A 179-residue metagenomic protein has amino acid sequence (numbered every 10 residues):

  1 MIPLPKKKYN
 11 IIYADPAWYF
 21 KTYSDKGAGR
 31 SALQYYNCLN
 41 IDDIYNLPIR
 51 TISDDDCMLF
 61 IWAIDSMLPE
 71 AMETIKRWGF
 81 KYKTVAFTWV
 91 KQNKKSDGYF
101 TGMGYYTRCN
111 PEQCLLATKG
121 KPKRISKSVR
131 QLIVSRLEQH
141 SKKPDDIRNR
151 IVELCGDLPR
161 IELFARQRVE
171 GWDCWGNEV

Functional and structural regions predicted by a protein language model:
M1-V179: Class I S-adenosyl-L-methionine-dependent methyltransferase catalytic core
